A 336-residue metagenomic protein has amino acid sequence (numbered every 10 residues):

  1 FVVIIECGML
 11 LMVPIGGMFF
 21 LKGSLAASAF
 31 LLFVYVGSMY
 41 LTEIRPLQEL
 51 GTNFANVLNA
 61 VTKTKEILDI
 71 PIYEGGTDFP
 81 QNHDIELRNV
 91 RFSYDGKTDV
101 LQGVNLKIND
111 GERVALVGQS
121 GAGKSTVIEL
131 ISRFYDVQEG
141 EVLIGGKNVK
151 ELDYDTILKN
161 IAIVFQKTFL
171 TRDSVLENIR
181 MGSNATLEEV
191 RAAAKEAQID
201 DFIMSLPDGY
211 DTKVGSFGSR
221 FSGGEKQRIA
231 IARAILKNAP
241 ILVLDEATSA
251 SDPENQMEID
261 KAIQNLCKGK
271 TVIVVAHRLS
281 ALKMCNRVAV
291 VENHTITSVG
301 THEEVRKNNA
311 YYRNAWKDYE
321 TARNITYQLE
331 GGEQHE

Functional and structural regions predicted by a protein language model:
F1-V34: A hydrophobic transmembrane-helix motif
M9, F33, M39-I67: Cytosolic ends of transmembrane helices, especially the final helix of ABC transmembrane type-1 domains
P14-M18, T62, E246: Transmembrane alpha-helix boundary and packing residues in multipass membrane permease domains and related
M18-L25, T52-A55, D69-I72: Juxtamembrane transmembrane-helix termini
L58-D69, D84, R191, R306: Extended non-transmembrane interhelical loops and adjacent amphipathic helices of multipass membrane proteins
L68-P80: Pre-NBD coupling/linker segments of ABC/ABC-like ATPases
P80-E336: ABC-type nucleotide-binding domain
